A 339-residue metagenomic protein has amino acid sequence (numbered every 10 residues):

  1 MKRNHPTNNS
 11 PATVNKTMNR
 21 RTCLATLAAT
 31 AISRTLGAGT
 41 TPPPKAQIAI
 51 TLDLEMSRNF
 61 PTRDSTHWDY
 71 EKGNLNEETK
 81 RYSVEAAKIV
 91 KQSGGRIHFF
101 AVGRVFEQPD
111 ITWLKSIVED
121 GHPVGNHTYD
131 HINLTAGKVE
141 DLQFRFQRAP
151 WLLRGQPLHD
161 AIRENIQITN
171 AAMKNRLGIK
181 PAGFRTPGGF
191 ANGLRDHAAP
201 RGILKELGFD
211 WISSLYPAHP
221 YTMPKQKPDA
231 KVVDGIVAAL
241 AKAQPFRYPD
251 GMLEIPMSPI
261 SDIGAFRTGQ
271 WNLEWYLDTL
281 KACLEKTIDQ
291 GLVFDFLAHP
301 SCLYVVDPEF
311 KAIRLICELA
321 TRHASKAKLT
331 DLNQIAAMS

Functional and structural regions predicted by a protein language model:
R3, N8-A31: N-terminal secretory signal peptides and thylakoid transit peptides that target proteins across membranes
A31-P43: Bacterial Sec-dependent signal peptides at the C-terminal "C-region" and cleavage site
P43-P123, H131-N133, K180, R185-F190 (+3 more regions): Active-site beta->alpha N-cap acidic-glycine motif
L75-K80, F100-D110, I132-G137, H159-I162 (+4 more regions): Acidic-and-aromatic substrate-binding clefts and catalytic sites of carbohydrate-active enzymes
V84-R96, Q147-N192, F209, I255 (+1 more regions): CE4/NodB-like, metal-dependent polysaccharide N-deacetylase domain that modifies extracellular/periplasmic N-acetylated
S93, W211-Y216, E274-S339: C-terminal domain-boundary segment and adjacent tail
D120-I166: Substrate-binding cleft of extracellular glycoside hydrolase catalytic domains
Q143-W151, T186-T287: Active-site-adjacent pocket scaffolds in enzyme catalytic domains
